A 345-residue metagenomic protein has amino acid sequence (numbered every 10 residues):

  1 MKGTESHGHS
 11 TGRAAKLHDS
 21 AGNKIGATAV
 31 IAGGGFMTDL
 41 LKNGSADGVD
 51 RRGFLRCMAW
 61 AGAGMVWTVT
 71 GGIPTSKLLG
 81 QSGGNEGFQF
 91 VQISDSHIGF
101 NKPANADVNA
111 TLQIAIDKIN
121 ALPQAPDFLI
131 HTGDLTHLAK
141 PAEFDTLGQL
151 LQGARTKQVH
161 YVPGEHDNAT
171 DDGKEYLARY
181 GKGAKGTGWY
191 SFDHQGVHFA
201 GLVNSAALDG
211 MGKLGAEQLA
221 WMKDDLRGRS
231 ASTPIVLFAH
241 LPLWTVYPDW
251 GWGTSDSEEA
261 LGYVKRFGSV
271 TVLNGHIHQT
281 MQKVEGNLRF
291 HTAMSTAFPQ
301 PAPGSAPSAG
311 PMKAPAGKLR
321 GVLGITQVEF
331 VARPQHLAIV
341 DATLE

Functional and structural regions predicted by a protein language model:
M1-D50: N-terminal secretory signal peptides
F36-N43, D47-G53, G64-G83: N-terminal twin-arginine translocation
M58-A63: Sec-dependent signal peptide hydrophobic core
T75-D145: N-terminal active-site segment of His-dependent metallophosphoesterases
S82, K140-P234, D256-T271, K283-M294 (+2 more regions): Extended active-site neighborhood of metal-dependent phosphoesterases/phosphodiesterases
I93-S94, L129-G133, H160-E165, F238-A239 (+2 more regions): Active-site neighborhood of phospho(di)ester-bond hydrolases with catalytic His/Asp-centered motifs
F100-K102, L135-T136, S205-K213, W244-D249: Surface-exposed cleft-lining segments at the edges of enzyme active sites
A231-V246: Short acidic, glycine-rich surface-loop motifs adjacent to enzyme active sites
